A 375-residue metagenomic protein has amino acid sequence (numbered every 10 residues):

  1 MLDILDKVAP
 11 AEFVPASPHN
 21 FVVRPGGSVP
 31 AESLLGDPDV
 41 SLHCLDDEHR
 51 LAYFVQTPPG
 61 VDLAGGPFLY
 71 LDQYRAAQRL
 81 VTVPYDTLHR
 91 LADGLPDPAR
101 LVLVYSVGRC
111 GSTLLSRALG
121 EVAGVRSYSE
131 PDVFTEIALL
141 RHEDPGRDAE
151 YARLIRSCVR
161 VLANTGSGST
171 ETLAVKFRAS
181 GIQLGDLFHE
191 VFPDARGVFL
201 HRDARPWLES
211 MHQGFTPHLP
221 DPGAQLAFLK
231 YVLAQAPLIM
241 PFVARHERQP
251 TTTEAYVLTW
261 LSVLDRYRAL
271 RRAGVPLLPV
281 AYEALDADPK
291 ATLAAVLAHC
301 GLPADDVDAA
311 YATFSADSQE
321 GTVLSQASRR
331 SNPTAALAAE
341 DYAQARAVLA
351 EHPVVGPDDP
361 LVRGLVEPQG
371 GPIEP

Functional and structural regions predicted by a protein language model:
M1-D93, Q235-Y256, W260-P279, L285-P375: PAPS-dependent sulfotransferases, especially Golgi type II membrane carbohydrate sulfotransferases
L63, V107, R117-V175, G181-I182 (+4 more regions): PAPS-dependent sulfation machinery
D93-A99: Phosphate-binding P-loop
V104: Hydrophobic anchor at the beta1->P-loop junction of P-loop NTPases
C110-G111: Conserved glycine(s) of the Walker
L114: Hydrophobic positions on the alpha1 helix immediately C-terminal to the Walker A/P-loop
V133, D203-W207, D286: Conserved nucleotide-binding/hydrolysis micro-motifs of P-loop NTPases
F188-H212: Conserved phosphate-donor/acceptor-positioning beta-strand/loop module used by diverse small-molecule
